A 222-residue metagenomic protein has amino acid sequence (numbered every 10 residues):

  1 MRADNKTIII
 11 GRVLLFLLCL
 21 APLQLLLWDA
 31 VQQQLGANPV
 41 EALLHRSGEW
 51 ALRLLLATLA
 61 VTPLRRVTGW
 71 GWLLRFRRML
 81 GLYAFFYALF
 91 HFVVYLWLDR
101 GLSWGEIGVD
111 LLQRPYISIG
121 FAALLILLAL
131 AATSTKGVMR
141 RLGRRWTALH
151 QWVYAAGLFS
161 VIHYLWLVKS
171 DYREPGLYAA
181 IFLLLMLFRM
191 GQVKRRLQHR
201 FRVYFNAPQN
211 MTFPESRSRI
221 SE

Functional and structural regions predicted by a protein language model:
M1-E222: Membrane-embedded alpha-helical bundles that constitute the cytochrome b-like, heme-associated redox core of multi-pass
